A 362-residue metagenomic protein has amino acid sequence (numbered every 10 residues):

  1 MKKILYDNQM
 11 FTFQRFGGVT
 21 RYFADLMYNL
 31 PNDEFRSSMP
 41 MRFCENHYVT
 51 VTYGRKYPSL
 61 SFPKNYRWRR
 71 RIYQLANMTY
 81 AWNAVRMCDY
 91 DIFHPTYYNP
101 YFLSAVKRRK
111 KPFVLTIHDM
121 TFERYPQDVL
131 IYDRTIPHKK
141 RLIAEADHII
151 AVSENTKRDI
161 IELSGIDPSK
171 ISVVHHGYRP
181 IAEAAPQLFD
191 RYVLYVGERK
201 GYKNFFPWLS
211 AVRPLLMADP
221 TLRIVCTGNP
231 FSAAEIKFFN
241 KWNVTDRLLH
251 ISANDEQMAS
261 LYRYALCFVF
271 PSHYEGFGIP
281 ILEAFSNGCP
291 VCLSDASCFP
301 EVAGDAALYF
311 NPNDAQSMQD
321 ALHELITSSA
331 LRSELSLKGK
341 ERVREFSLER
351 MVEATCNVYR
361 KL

Functional and structural regions predicted by a protein language model:
M1-L362: Carbohydrate transferase catalytic cores enriched for Leloir-type hexosyltransferases
